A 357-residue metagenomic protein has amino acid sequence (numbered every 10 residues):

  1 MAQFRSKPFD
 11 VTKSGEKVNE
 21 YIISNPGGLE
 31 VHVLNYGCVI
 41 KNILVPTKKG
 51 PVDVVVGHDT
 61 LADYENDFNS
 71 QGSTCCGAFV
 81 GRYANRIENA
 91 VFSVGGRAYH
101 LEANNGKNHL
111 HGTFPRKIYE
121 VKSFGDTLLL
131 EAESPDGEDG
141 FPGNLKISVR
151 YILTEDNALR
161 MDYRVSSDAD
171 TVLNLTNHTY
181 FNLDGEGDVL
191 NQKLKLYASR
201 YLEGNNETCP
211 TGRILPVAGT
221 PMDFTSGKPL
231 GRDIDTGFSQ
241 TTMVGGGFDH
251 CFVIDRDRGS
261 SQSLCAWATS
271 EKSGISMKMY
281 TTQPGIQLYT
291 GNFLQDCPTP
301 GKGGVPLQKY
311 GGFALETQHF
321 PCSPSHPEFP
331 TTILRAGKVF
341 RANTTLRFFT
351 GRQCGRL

Functional and structural regions predicted by a protein language model:
M1-L357: An exposed, glycine/acidic-rich loop-and-rim segment of catalytic or binding clefts
